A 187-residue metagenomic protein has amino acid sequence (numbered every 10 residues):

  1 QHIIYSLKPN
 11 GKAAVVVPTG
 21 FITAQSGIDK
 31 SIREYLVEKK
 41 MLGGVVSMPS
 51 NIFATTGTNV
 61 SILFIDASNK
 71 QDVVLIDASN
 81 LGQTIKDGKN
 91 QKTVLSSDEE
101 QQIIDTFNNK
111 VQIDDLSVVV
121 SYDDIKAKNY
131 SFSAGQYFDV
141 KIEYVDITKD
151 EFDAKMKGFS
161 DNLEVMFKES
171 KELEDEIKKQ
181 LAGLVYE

Functional and structural regions predicted by a protein language model:
Q1-E187: A conserved structural/catalytic subdomain of Rossmann-like adenosyl-cofactor enzymes
